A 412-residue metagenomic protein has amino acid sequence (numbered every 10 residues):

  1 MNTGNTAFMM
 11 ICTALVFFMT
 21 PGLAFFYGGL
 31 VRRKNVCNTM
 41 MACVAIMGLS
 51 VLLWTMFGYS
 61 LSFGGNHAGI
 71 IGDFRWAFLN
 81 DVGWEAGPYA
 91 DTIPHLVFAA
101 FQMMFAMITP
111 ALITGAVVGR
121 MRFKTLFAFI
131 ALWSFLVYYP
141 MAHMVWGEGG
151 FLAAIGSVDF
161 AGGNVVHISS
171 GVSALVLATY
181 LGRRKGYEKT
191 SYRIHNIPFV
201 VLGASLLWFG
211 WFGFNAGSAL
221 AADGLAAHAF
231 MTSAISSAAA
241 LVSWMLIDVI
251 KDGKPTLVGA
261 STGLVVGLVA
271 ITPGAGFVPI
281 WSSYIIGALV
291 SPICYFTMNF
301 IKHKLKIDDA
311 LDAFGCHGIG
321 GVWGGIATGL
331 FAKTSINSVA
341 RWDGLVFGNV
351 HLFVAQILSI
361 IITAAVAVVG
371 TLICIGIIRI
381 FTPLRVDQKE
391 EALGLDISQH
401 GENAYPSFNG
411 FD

Functional and structural regions predicted by a protein language model:
M1-D412: Glycine- and aromatic-enriched membrane alpha-helices
